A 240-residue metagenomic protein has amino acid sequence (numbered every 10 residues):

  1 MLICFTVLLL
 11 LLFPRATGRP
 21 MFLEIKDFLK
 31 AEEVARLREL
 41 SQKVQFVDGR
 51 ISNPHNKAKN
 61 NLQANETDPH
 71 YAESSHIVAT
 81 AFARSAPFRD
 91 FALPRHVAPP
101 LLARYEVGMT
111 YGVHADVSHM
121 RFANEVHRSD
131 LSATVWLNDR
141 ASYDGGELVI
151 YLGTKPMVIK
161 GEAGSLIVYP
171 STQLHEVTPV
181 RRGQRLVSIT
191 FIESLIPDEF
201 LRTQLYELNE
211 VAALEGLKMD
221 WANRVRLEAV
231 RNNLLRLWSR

Functional and structural regions predicted by a protein language model:
G18-L101, Q204-R240: Non-heme Fe(II)/2-oxoglutarate
P87-Y206: Catalytic core of non-heme Fe(II) oxygenases with the double-stranded beta-helix
